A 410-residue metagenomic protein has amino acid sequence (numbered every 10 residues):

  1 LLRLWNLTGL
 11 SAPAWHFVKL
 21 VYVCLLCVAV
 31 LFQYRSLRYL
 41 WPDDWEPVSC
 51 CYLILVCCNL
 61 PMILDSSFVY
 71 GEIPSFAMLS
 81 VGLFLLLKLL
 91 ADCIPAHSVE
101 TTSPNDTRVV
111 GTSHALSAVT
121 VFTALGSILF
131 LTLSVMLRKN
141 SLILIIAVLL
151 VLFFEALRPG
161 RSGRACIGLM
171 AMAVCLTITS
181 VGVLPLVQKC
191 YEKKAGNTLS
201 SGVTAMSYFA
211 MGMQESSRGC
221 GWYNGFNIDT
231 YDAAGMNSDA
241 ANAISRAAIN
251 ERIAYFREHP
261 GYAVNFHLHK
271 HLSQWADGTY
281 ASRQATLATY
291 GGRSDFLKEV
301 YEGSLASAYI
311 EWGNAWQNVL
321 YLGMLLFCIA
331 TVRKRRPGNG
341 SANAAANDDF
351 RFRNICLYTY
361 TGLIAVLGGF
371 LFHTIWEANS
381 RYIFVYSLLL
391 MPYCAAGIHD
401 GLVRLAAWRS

Functional and structural regions predicted by a protein language model:
L1-P13: Short hydrophobic/aromatic helix or loop-helix immediately within or flanking a transmembrane segment in polytopic
P13-C24, F266-V366: Membrane-interface anchor segments at the N-terminal boundary of transmembrane helices in multi-pass membrane enzymes
V18-L25, I54-L86, S134-L144, Y382-S387: Multi-pass, polyprenyl lipid-linked donor-dependent membrane glycosyltransferases
L20-P42, V81, L326: Transmembrane-helix motifs of polytopic, lipid-linked glycan transferases
V30-C58, F76, Y360: Transmembrane-helix signature of polytopic, membrane-embedded enzymes that assemble or transfer cell-envelope glycans
S80-T123: Membrane-interface transmembrane helices that cradle and orient dolichyl/undecaprenyl
F122-R138, A173-T179: Membrane-interface alpha helices of multi-pass inner-membrane proteins
E192-G292: Membrane-proximal stem/loop segments at transmembrane-domain junctions that anchor or position
